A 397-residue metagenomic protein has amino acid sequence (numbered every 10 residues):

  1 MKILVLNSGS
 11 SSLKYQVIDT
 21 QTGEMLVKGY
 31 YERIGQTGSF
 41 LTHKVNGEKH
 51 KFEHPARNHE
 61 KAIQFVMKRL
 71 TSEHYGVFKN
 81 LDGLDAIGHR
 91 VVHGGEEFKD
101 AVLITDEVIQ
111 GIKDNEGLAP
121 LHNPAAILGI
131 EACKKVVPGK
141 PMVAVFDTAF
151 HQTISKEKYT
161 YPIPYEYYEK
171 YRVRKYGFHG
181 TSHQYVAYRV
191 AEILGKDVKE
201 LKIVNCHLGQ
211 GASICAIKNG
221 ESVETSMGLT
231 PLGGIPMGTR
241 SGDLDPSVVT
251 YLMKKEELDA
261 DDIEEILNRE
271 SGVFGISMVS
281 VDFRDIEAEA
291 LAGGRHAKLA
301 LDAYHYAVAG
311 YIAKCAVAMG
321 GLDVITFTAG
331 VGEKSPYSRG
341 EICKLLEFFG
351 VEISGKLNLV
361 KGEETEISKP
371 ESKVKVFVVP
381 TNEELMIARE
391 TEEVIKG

Functional and structural regions predicted by a protein language model:
M1-L4: Extreme N-terminal starter segment of soluble prokaryotic enzymes
S12-A56, G228: Short glycine-rich, Thr/Ser-proximal phosphate-binding strand/loop in the N-terminal lobe of ATP-dependent enzymes
R69-L84, V190-D197, I312-D323: Phosphate/pyrophosphate-binding loops at sites that engage ATP/ADP/AMP, CoA/4′-phosphopantetheine, polyphosphate
L70-H122, V143, A149-K158: Short beta-strand-loop/turn "lid" adjacent to the catalytic site in phosphate-handling enzymes
F150-K254: Glycine-rich phosphate-binding loop of actin/hexokinase-like ATP-binding domains
E265, G272-I276, F283-A318: Adenine-nucleotide phosphate-binding core of ATP-dependent small-molecule kinases
D323-L346: Glycine-rich phosphate-binding loops at beta-strand->alpha-helix junctions
Y337, S354, N358-G397: Glycine-rich phosphate-binding/hydrolytic loop that grips phosphoryl groups
